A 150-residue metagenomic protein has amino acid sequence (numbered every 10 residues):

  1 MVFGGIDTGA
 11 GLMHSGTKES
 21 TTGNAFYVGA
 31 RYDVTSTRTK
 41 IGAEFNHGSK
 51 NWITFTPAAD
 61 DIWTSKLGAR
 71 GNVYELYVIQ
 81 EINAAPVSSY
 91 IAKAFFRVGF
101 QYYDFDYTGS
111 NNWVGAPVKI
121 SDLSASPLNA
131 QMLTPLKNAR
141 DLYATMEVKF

Functional and structural regions predicted by a protein language model:
M1-F150: Outer-membrane beta-barrel pore domains
